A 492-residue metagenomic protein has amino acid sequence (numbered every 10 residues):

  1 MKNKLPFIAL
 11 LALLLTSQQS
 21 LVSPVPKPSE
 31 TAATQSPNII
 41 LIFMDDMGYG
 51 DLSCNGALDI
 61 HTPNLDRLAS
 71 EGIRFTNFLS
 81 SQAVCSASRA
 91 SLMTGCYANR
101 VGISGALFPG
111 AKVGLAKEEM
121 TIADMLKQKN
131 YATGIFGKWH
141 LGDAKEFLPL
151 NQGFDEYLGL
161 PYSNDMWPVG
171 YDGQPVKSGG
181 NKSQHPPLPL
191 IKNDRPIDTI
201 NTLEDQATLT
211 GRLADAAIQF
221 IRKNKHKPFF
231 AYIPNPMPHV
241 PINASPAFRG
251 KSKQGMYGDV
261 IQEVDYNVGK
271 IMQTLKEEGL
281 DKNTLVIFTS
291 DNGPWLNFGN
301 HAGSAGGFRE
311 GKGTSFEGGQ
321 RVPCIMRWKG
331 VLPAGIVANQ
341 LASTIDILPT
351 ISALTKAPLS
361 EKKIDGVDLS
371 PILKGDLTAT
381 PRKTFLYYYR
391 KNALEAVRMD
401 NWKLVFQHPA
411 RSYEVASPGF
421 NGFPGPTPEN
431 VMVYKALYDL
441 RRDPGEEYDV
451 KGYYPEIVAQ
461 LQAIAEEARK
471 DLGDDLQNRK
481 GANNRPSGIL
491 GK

Functional and structural regions predicted by a protein language model:
K2, L14, Q18-A436, P444-A463 (+1 more regions): Formylglycine-dependent sulfatase
K2-A9: Sec-dependent signal peptide recognition, specifically the positively charged N-region followed immediately by
